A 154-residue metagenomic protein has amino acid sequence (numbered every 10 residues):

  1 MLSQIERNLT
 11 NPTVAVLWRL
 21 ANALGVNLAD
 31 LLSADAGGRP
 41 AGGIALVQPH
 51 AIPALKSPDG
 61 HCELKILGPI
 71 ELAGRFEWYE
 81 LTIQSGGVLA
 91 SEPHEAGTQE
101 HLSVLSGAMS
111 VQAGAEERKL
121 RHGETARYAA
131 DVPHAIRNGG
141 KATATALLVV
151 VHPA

Functional and structural regions predicted by a protein language model:
M1-P12: Recognition helix of helix-turn-helix/homeodomain-like DNA-binding domains that insert into the DNA major groove
V14-L17: Long, hydrophobic alpha-helical segments
N22-R75: A short, N-terminal "cap"/entry segment at the start of jelly-roll beta-barrel domains of the cupin/DSBH fold
G60-E63, R121-H122, A130-A154: Ligand-binding loop in jelly-roll beta-barrel domains
L67, G114-A130: Short acidic-glycine-tyrosine-enriched beta hairpin
L72-F76, G87-H101: A short beta-loop-beta micro-motif enriched in histidine and acidic residues
A96-G114: Glycine- and acidic-residue-biased ligand/ion/polar-headgroup-sensing regions
